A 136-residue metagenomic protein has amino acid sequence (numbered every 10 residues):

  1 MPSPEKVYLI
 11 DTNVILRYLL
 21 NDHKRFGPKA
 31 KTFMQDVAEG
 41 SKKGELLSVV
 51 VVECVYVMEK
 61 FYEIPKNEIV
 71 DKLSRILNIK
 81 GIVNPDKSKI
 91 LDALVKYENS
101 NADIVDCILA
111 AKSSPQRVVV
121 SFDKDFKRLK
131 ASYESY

Functional and structural regions predicted by a protein language model:
M1-E45, F61-N67, L129: Short, well-structured N-terminal submotif of metal-dependent ribonuclease cores
M1-V7, A110-Y136: Acidic, PIN/NYN-like endoribonuclease modules and their adjacent C-terminal/linker elements
I10, E45-L46, N84, I104 (+1 more regions): Short beta-strand scaffold positions
N13-V14, V55, C107-I108: Active-site phosphate/pyrophosphate-handling residues
M34-A38, L77, L94-E98: Regular secondary-structure segments
L46-V50, K89: Short, conserved alpha-helical segments within structured domains
E53-I79: Active-site-proximal, substrate-binding regions of enzyme catalytic domains and RNA-binding/basic surfaces
G81-V118: Active-site neighborhoods of divalent-metal-dependent phosphate/nucleic-acid chemistry enzymes
